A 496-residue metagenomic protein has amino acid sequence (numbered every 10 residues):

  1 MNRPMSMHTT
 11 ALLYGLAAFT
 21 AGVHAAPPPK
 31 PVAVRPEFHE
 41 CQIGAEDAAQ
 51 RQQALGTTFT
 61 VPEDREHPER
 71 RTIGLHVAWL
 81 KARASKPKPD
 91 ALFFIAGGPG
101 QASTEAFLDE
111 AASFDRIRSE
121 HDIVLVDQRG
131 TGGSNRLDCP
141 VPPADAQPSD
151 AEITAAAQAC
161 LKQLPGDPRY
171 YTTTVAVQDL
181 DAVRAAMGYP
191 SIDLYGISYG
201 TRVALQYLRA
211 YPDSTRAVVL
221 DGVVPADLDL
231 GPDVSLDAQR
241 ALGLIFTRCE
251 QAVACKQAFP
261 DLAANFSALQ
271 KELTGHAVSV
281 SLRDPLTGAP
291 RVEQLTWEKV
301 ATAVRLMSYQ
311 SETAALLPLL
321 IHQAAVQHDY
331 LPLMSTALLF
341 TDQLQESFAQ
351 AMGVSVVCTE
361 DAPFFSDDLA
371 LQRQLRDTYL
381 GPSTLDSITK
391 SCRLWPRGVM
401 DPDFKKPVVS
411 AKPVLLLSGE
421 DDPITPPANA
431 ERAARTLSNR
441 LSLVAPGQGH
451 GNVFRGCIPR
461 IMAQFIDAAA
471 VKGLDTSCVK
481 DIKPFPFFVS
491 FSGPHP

Functional and structural regions predicted by a protein language model:
N2-L12: Bacterial N-terminal signal peptides that target proteins for export
T10-T20: Bacterial N-terminal signal peptides
V23-A25: Boundary at the C-terminal end of the N-terminal hydrophobic targeting segment
P27-K299, S355-P496: Gly/Pro-rich cap/lid or specificity-loop segments adjacent to the active site
R283-A301, Y309-T313, Q343-A351: Structural motif
S308-L319, Q323-V326, P363-D368, M400 (+1 more regions): Short helix-capping/linker segments at secondary-structure and domain boundaries
V326-S366: Long, low-complexity segments enriched in small/aliphatic residues
